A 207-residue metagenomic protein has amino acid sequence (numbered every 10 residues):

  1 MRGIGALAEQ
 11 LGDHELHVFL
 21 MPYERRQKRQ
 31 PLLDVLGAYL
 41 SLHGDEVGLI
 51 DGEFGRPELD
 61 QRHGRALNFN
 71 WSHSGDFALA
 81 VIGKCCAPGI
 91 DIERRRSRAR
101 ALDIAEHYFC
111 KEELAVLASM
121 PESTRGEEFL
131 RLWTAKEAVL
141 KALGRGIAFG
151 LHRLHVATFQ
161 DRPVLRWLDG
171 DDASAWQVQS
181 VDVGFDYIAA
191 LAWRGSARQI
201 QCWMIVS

Functional and structural regions predicted by a protein language model:
M1-S207: Core catalytic alpha/beta fold that binds nucleotide/phospho-ligands
